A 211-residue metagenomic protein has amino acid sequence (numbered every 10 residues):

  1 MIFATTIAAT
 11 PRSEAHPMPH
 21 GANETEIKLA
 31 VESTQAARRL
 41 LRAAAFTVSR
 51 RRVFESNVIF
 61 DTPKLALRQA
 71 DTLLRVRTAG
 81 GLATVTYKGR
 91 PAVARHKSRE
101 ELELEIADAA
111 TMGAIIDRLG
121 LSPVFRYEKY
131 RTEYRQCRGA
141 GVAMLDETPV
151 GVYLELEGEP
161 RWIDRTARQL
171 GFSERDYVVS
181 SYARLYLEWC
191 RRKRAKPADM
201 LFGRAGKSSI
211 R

Functional and structural regions predicted by a protein language model:
T6-P17: Short, Lys/Arg-enriched N-terminal segments with co-localized hydrophobic residues within the first ~10-30 amino acids
H16-A140, D176-R211: N-terminal strand-loop-strand beta-hairpin
V48-S49, I163-R165: Short loop/beta submotifs within extracellular cysteine-rich repeat domains
G89, P149, P160: A short beta-strand motif that forms part of the nucleic acid-binding face of small beta-barrel RNA-binding folds
A143-V150: A contiguous pocket-lining binding segment that forms or flanks enzyme active sites
E159-R161, A167-R175: A hydrophobic, small-residue-rich beta->alpha segment in the mid-to-C-terminal subdomain of diverse proteins
